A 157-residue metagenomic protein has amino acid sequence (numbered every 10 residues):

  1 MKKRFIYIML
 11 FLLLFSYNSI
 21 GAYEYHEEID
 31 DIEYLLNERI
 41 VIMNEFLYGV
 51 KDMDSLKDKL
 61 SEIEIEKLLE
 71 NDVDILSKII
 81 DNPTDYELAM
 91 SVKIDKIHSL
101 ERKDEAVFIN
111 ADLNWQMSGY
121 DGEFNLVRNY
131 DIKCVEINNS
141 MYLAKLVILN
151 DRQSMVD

Functional and structural regions predicted by a protein language model:
M1-Y23: Sec-dependent N-terminal signal peptides of Gram-positive bacterial secreted proteins and lipoproteins
F5-L10, L68, I97-L100: Extended hydrophobic/Leu-rich segments
I20-E28, Y34, F46, H98-N110 (+1 more regions): Intrinsically disordered, low-complexity segments of exported/surface proteins
G21, V41-E45, A89, D151-D157: Exposed, flexible binding/inhibitory loops of compact, secreted disulfide-stabilized domains
Y23-T84: Core segments of small alpha/beta cavity-forming domains
I80-L100: A short, amphipathic edge element
E101-D157: Exposed beta-sheet edge and beta->alpha loop/turn motif
